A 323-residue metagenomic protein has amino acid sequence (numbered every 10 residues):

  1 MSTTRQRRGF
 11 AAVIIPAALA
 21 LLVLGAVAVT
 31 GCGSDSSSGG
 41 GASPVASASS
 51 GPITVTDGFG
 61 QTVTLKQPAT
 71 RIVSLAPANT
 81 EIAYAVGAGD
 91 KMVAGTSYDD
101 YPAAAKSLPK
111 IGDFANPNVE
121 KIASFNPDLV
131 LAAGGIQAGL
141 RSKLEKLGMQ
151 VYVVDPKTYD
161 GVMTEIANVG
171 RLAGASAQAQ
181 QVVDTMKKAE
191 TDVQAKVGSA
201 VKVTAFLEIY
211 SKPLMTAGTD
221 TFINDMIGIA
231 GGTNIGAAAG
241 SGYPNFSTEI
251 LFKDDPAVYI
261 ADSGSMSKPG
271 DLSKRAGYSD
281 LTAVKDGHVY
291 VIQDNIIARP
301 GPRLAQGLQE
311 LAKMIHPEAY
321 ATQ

Functional and structural regions predicted by a protein language model:
S2-A78, A177-F206, M314-Q323: Bacterial Sec-exported substrate-binding components of ABC uptake systems
G58-G60, I111-E120, K157, A239-T248: Short helix-initiation/N-cap motifs at beta->coil->alpha
T62, D128, G139-M215, G236-A237 (+1 more regions): Extracytoplasmic substrate-binding proteins
R71-F125, L129-G134, I235: A short, structured surface patch at a secondary-structure boundary
A76-P77, T96, G134-G135, I209 (+3 more regions): Short secondary-structure boundary segments
Y98-Y101, T216-P244: Alpha-helical, coiled-coil/dimerization segments enriched in small aliphatic residues
N116-G135, M149, S247-A261: Proline-aspartate-enriched helix->loop->beta-strand connector
Q137-K146, V258-R275: A ligand-binding cleft/hinge motif common to bilobed small-molecule-binding domains
